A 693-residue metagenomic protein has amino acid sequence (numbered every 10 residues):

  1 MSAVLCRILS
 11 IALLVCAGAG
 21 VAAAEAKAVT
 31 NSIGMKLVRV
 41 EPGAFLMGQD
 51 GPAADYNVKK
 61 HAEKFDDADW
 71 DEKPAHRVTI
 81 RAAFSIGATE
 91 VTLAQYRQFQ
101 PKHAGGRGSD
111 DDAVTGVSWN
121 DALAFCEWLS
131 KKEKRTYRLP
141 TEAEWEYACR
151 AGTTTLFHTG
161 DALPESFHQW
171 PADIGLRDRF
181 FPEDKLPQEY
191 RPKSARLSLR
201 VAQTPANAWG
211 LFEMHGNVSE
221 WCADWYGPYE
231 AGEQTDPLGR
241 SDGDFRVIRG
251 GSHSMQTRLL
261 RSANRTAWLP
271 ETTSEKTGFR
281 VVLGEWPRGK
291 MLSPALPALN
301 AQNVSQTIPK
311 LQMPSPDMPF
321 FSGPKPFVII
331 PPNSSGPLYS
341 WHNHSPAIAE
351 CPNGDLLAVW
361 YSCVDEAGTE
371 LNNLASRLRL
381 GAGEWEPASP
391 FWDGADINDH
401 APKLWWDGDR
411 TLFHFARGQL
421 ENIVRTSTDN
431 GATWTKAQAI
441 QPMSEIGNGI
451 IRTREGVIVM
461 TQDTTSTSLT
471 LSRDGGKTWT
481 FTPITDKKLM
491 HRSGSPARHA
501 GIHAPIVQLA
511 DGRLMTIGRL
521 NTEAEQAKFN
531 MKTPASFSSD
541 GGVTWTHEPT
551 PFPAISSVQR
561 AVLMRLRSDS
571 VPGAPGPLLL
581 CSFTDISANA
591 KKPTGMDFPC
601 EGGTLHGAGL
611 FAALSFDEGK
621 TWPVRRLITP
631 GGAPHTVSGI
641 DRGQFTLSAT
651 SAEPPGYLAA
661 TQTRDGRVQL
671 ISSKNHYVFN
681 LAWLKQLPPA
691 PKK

Functional and structural regions predicted by a protein language model:
M1-L9: Bacterial N-terminal signal peptides that target proteins for export
I8-G18: Bacterial N-terminal signal peptides
A22-A28: Boundary at the C-terminal end of the N-terminal hydrophobic targeting segment
V29-G105, S118-N120, G216: A short glycine-rich, aromatic-capped structural motif
L46, G51-A68, G105-S262: Functional-site microenvironments in short loops/helix caps that host divalent-cation chemistry
D236-R240, T266-T273, E601, S648-A649: Short proline/glycine-enriched turn/loop segments at secondary-structure junctions
E275-R288: Short, structured beta-strand segments at or near domain termini in extracellular proteins/domains
S293-K693: Asp-box/BNR beta-propeller blade signature and adjacent active/binding-site loops in extracellular glycan-interacting
